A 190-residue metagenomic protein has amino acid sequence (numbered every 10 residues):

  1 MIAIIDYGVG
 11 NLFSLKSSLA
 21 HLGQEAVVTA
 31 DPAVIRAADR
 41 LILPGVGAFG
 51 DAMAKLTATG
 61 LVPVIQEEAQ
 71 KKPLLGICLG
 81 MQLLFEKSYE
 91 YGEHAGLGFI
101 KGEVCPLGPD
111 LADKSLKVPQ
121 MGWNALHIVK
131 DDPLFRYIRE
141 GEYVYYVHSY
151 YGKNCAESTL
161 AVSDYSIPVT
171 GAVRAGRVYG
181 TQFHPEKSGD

Functional and structural regions predicted by a protein language model:
I2-Q24, F183-K187: N-terminal beta1-alpha1 ligand-phosphate binding loop
H21-V28, L56-T59, A125-V129, V162-D164: Short gly/ser/thr-rich secondary-structure transition/capping motifs
A26-A37: Short acidic low-complexity segments
R36-G45: Short acidic/histidine-rich motifs immediately flanking catalytic phosphotransfer sites in two-component signaling
G47-G122: Cysteine-nucleophile active-site neighborhood
Q70, E103-D190: Amide-donor transfer/coupling interface in amidating biosynthetic enzymes
